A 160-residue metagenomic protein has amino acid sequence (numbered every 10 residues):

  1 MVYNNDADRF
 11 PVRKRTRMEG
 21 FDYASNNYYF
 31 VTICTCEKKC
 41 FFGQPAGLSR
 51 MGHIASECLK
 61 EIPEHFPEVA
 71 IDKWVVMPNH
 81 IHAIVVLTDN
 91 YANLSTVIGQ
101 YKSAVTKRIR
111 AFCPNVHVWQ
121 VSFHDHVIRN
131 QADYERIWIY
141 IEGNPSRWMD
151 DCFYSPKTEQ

Functional and structural regions predicted by a protein language model:
M1-Q160: Short catalytic/metal-binding and nucleic-acid-binding patches
